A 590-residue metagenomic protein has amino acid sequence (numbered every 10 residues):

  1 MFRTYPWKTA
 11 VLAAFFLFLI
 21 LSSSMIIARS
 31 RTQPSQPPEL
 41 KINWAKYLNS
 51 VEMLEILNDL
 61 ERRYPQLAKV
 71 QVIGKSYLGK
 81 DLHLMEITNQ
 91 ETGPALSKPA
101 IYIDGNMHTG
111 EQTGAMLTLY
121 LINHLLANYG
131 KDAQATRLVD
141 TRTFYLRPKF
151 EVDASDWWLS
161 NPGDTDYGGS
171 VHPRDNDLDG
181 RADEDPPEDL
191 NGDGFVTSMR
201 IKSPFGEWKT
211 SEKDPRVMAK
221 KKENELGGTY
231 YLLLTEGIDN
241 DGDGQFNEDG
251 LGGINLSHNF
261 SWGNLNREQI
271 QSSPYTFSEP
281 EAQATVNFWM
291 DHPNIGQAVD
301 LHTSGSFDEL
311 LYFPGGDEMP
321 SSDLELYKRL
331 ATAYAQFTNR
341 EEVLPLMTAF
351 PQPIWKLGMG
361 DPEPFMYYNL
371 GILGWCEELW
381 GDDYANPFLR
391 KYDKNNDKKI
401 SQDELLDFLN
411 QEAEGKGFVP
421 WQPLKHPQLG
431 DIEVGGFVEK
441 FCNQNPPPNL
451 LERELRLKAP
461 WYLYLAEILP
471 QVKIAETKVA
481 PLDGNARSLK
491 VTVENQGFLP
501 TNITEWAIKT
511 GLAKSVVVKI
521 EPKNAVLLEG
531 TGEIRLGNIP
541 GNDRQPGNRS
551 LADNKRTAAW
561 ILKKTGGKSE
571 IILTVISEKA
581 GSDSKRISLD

Functional and structural regions predicted by a protein language model:
F2-A13: Bacterial N-terminal signal peptides that target proteins for export
A13-S23: Bacterial N-terminal signal peptides
R31-D81: Short glycine- and acidic-rich boundary segments immediately preceding or forming the N-terminal edge of structured
K69, F144-R147, D153, L159 (+8 more regions): Metallocarboxypeptidase
G79, P99-T118, L301-H302: Short HxH-centered metal-ligating active-site micro-motif
G114-S160: Short helix-loop-beta-strand segments that form the rim/entrance of peptidase-like active sites
D175-D179, D189, D193, D239-D243 (+1 more regions): Acidic carboxylate motifs that coordinate Ca2+ or other divalent cations, activating on Asp/Glu
E494-D590: C-terminal beta-sandwich/jelly-roll accessory domains of carbohydrate-active enzymes
